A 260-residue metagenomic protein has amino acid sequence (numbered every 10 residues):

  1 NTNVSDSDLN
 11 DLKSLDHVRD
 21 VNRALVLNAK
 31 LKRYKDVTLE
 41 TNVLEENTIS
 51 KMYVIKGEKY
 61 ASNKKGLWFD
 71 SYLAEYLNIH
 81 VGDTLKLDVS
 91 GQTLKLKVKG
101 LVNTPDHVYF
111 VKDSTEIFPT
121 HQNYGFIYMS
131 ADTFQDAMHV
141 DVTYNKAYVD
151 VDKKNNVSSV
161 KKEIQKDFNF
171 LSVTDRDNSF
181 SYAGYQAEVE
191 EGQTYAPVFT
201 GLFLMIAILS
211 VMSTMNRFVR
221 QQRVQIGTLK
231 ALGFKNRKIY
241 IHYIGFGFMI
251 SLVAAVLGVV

Functional and structural regions predicted by a protein language model:
N1-I208, N236: Membrane transport/envelope proteins' first extracytoplasmic loop
N78, Y243-I244: A general structural motif at alpha-helix termini
K161-V173, T214-Q221, L257-V260: Alpha-helical transmembrane segments of integral membrane proteins, especially early/N-terminal helices
E188-G227, G245-G258: Hydrophobic alpha-helical transmembrane segments of multi-pass inner-membrane transport and secretion
